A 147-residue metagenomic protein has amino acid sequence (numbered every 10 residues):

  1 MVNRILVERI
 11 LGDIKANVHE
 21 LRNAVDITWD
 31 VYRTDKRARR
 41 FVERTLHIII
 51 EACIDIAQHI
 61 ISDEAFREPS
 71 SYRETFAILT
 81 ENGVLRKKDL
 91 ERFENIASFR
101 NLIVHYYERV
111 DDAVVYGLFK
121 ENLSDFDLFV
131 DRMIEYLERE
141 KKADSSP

Functional and structural regions predicted by a protein language model:
M1-P147: Solvent-exposed interaction patches of small proteins and small membrane subunits
